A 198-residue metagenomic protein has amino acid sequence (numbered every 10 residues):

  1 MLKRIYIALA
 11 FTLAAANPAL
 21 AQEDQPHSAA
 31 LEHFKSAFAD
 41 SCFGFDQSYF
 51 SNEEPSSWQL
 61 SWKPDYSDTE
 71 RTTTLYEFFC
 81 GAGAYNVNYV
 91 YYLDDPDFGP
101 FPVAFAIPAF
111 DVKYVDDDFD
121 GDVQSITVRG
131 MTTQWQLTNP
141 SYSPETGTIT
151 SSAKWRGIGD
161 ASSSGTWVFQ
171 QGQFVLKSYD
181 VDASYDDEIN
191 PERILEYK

Functional and structural regions predicted by a protein language model:
Y6-A16: Bacterial N-terminal signal peptides
N17-T73: Terminal domain-start segments
E23-F34, W135-K198: Acidic, small-residue rich beta-repeat scaffolds with periodic aromatic anchors
W62-T69, M131-E145: Structural signature of eukaryotic scaffold interfaces centered on beta-propeller domains
T69-F79, N88-Y91, S143-S152: Acidic/hydrophobic-patterned starts of short beta strands in beta-sheet-rich repeat architectures
A84-Y92, G159-T166: Structural motif
D94-V103, Q170-K177: Short loop/turn segments immediately following beta-strands, especially the blade-tip and inter-blade linker loops
F101-D111, K177-A183: Beta-propeller fold detector
